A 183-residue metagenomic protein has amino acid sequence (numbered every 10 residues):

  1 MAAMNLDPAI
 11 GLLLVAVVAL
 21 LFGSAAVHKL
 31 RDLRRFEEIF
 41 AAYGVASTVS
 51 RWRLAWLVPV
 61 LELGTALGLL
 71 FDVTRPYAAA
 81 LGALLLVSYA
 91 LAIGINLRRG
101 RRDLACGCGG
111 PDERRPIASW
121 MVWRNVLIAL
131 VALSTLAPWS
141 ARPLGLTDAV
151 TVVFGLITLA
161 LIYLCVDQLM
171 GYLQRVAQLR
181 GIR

Functional and structural regions predicted by a protein language model:
M1-R183: Membrane-interfacial helix-loop segments of redox and metal-homeostasis proteins, especially TM-loop-TM junctions
